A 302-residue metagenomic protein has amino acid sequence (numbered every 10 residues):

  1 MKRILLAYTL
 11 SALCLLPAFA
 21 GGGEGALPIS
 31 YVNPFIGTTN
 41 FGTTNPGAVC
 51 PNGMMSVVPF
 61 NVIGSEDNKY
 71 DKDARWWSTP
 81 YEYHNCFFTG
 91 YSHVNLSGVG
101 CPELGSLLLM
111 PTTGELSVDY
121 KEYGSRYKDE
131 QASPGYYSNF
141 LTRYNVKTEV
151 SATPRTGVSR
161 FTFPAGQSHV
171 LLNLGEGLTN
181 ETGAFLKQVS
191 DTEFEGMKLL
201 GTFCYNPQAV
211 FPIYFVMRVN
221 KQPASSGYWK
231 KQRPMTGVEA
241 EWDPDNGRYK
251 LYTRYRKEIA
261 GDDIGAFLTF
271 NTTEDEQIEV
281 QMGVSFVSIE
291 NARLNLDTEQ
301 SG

Functional and structural regions predicted by a protein language model:
M1-I4: Positively charged n-region of N-terminal signal peptides that target proteins for export
L6-A7, T79: General helical structural elements
A7-P17: Bacterial N-terminal signal peptides
G21-G302: Accessory carbohydrate-recognition regions in carbohydrate-active enzymes
